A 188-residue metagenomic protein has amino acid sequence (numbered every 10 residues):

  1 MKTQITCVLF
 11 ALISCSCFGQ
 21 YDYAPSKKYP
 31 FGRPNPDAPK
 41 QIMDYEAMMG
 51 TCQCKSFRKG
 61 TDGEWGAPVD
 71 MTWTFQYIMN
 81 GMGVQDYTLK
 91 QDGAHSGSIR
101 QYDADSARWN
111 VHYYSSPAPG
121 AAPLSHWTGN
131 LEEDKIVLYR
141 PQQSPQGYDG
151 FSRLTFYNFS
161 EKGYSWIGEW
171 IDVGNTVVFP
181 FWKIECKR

Functional and structural regions predicted by a protein language model:
M1-A24: Bacterial Sec-dependent N-terminal signal peptides
Q20-R188: Hydrophobic small-molecule pocket/channel-lining residues, especially in calycin-type beta-barrels
